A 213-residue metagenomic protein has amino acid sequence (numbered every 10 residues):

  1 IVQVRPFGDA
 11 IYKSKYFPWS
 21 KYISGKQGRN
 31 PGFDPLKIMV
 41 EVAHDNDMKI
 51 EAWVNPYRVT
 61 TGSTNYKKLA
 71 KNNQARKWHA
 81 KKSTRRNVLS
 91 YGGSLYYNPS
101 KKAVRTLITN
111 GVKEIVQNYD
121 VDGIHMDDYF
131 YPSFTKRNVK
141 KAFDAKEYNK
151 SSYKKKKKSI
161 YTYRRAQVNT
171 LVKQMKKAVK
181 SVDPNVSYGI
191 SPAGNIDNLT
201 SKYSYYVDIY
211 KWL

Functional and structural regions predicted by a protein language model:
I1-A10, N118-G123, K211: Catalytic domains of carbohydrate-active enzymes, especially glycoside hydrolases
R5-A10, R29-N30, G194-S204: Acidic-and-aromatic substrate-binding clefts and catalytic sites of carbohydrate-active enzymes
A10-S24, R58-S90, D128-K154: Aromatic- and acidic-residue-enriched segments that line the glycan-binding/catalytic groove of carbohydrate-active
S20-N46, T106, N110, A166-Q174: Aromatic- and glycine-enriched glycan-recognition loops and surfaces that form the carbohydrate-binding subsites
G25-R29, S94-K102, K158-R165, N198-L199: Second-shell loop/turn segments in exported
E41, E51-A52, Y57-N118: Active-site-adjacent "subsite" loops/lids of carbohydrate-active enzymes
H44, M48-G62, H125-P132, K157-Y206: Aromatic-lined carbohydrate-recognition surfaces of secreted/lumenal glycan-active proteins
D122, D127, K146-K157, S204-L213: Aromatic- and acid-rich polysaccharide-binding/catalytic face of secreted or lumenal carbohydrate-active enzymes
